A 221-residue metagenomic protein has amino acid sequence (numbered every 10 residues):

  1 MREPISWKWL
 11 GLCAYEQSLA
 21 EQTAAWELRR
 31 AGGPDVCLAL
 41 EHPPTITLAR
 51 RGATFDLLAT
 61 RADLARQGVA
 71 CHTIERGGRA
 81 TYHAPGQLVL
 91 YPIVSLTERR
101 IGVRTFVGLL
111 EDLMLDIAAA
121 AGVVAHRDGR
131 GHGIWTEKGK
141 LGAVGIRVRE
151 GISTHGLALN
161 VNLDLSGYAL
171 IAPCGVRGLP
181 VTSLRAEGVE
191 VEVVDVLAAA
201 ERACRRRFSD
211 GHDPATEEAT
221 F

Functional and structural regions predicted by a protein language model:
M1-L141, L170, E190, V194 (+1 more regions): N-terminal lobe of the biotin/lipoate ligase/transferase fold
L12, I146, A186: Active-site donor-binding loop signature of nucleotide-sugar glycosyltransferases
L58-T60, L141-S166: Short, conserved beta-strand/beta-arch hydrophobic-aromatic motifs that form part of recognition grooves or interface
L90-P92, H132, V144-I146, L157-V161 (+1 more regions): A structural signal for short, well-ordered beta-strand segments
F106, H126, I146-E150, V176: Short, well-structured alpha-helical patches and their helix-loop capping segments that border functional surfaces
G131, T154, L165-F221: C-terminal accessory segment of soluble enzyme catalytic cores
